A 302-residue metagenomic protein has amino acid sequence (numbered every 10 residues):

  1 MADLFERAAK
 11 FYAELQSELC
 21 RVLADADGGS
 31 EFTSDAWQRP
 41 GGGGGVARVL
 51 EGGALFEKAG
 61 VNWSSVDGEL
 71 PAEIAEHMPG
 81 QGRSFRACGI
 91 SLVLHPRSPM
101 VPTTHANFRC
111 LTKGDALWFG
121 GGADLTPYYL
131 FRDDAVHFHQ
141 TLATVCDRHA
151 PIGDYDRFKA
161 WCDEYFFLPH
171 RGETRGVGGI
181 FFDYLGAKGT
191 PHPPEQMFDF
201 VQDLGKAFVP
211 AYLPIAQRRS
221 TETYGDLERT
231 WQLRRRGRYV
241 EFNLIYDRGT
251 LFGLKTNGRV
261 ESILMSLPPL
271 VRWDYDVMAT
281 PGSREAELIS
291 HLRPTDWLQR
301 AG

Functional and structural regions predicted by a protein language model:
A2-P79, K188-G225, R229-Y239: Gly/Pro-rich turn-and-neighbor structural signature
A47-G121: Internal mixed beta-strand/loop scaffold within catalytic domains of large alpha/beta enzymes
A59-G60, R86-C88, L117-T126, E173-Q196 (+1 more regions): Glycine-rich, often proline-containing surface loops adjacent to acidic residues and nearby aromatics that form
I74-E76, D134, P191-H192, L251-N257 (+1 more regions): Short conserved micro-motifs at the rims of enzyme active sites and ligand-binding pockets
G114-F158: Compact, glycine/acidic-enriched structural inserts
V145-F200, P214-Q217: Long, charged, mostly alpha-helical binding arms that flank functional sites
D163-F181, Q217-S262: An amphipathic alpha-helical core segment
T256-G302: TerminUS-proximal long segments
